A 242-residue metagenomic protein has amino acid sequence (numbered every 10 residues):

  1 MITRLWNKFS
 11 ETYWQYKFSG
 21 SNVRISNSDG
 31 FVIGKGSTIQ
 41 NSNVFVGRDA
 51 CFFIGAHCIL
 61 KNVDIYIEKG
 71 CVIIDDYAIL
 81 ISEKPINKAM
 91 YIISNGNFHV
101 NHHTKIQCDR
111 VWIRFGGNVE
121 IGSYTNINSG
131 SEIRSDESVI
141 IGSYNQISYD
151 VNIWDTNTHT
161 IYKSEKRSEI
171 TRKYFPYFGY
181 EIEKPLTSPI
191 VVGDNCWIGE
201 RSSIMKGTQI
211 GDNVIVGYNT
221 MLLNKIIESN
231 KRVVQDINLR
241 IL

Functional and structural regions predicted by a protein language model:
M1-D155, T160-I161, E169-F178, I182-N213 (+1 more regions): Domain-scale signature associated with acetyltransferase and cell-envelope carbohydrate enzymes
